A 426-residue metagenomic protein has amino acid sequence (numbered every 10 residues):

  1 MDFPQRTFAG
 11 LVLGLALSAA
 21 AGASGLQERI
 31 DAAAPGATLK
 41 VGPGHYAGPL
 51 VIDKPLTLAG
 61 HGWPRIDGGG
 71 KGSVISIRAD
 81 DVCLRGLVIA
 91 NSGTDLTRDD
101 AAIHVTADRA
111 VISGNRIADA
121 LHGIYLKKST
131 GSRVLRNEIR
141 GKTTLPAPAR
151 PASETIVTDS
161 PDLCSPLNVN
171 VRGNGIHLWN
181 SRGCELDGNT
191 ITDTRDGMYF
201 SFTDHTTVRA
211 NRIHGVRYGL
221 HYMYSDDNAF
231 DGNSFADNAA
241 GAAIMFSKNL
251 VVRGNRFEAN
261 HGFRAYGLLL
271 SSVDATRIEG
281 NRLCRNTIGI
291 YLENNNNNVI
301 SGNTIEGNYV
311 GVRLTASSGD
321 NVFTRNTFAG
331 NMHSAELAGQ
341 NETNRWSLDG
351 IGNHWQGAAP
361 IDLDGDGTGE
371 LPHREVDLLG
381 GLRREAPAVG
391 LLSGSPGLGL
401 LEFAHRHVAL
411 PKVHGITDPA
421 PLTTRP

Functional and structural regions predicted by a protein language model:
M1-L11: Bacterial N-terminal signal peptides that target proteins for export
A9-A19: Bacterial N-terminal signal peptides
A21-G48: Acidic Gly/Asp/Thr-rich repetitive segments characteristic of extracellular carbohydrate-active and adhesion proteins
Y46-A59, I66-A110, H122-K128, L178: Extracellular beta-strand-rich solenoid/capping regions of secreted or surface-exposed proteins that bind or remodel
G86-T106, V111, R133-W179, E185 (+8 more regions): Acidic/polar low-complexity surface segments
R136, P161-C164, V171, W179 (+4 more regions): Functionally critical loop-and-helix segments that line ligand-binding/catalytic clefts of soluble enzyme domains
